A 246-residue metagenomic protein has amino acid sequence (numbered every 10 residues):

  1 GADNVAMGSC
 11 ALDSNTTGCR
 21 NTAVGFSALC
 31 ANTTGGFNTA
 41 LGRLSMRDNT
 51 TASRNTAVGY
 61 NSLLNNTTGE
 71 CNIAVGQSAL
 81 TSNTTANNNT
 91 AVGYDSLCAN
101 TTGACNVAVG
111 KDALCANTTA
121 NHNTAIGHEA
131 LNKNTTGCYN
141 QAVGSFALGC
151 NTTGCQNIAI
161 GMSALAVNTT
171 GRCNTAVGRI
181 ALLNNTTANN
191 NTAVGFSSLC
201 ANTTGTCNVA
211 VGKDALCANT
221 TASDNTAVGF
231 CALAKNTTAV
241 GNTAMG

Functional and structural regions predicted by a protein language model:
G1-G246: Glycine- and small/polar-enriched repetitive beta-structure motifs of secreted/surface proteins
